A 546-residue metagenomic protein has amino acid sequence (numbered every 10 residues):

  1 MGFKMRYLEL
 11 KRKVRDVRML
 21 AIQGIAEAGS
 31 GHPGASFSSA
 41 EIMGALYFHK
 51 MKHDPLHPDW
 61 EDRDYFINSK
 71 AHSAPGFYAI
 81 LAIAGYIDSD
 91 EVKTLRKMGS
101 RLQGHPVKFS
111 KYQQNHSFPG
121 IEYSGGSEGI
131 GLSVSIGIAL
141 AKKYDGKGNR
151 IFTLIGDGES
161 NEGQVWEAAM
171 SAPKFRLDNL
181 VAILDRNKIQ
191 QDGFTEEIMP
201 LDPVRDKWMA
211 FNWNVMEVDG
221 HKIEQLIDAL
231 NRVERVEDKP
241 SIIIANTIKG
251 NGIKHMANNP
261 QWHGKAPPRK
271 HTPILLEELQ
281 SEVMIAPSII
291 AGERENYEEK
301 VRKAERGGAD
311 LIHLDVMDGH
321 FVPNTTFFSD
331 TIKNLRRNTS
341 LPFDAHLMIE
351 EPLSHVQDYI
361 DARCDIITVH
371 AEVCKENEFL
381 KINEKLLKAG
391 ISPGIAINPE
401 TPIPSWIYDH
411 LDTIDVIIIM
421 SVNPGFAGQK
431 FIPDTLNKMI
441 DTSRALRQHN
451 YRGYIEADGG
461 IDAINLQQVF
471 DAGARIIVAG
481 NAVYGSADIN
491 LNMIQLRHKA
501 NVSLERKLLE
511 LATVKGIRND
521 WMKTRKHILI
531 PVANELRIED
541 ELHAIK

Functional and structural regions predicted by a protein language model:
A21-G24, G31, S36-K174: Cofactor-binding active-site loop characterized by glycine-rich and histidine/acidic residues
G120-R235: Thiamine diphosphate
I223-S281: Glycine/aspartate-rich loop-and-adjacent alpha/beta segment that forms the canonical ThDP
V283-S288, I312-L314, F343-L347, I367-V369 (+5 more regions): Hydrophobic faces of well-ordered beta-strands that scaffold small-molecule active sites in alpha/beta enzyme cores
E293, S354-H355, C364-R452: Conserved anion-binding
Y297, A304, D315, Y359 (+6 more regions): Conserved, mostly hydrophobic/aromatic
E351-D361, E400-I414, G460-I477: Catalytic cores of alpha/beta
L386, F470, Y484-L508: C-terminal helical cap(s) of enzyme catalytic domains, especially alpha/beta-barrels
